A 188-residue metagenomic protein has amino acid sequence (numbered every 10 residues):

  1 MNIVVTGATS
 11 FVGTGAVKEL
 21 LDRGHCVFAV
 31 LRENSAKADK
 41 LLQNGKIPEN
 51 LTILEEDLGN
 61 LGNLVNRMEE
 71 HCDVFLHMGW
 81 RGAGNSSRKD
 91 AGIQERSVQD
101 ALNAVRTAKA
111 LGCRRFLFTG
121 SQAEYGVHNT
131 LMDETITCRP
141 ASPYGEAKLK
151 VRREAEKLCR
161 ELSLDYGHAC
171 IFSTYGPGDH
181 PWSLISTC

Functional and structural regions predicted by a protein language model:
I3-R23: N-terminal Rossmann NAD(P)H-binding glycine-rich loop of SDR-like oxidoreductase domains
H25-A36: Conserved glycine-rich Rossmann-like NAD(P)H-binding loop of the short-chain dehydrogenase/reductase
K40, N85-G92, V127-L131, H180: Conserved catalytic-core motifs of eukaryotic protein kinase domains, centered on the activation segment
T52-R96: NAD(P)H-binding glycine-rich loop region in Rossmannoid oxidoreductase-like domains and their noncatalytic homologs
N60, V74, D100-N103, R115 (+1 more regions): Conserved cofactor-binding/catalytic machinery of classical short-chain dehydrogenase/reductase
H77, R81, L102-P143: Conserved Rossmann-fold NAD(P)-dependent oxidoreductase catalytic core, especially the SDR/UDP-sugar
A147: Active-site helix of classical SDR
R153-C188: NAD(P)-dependent short-chain dehydrogenase/reductase
